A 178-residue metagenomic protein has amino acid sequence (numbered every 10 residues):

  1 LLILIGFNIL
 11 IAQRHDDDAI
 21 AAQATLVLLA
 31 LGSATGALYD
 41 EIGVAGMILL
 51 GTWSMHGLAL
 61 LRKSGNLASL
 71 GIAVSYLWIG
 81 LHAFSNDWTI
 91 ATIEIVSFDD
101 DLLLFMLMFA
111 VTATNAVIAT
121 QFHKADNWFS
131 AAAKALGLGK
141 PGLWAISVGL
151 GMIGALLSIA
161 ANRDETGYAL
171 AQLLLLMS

Functional and structural regions predicted by a protein language model:
L1-S178: Extended, compositionally biased regions that are outside compact catalytic cores
